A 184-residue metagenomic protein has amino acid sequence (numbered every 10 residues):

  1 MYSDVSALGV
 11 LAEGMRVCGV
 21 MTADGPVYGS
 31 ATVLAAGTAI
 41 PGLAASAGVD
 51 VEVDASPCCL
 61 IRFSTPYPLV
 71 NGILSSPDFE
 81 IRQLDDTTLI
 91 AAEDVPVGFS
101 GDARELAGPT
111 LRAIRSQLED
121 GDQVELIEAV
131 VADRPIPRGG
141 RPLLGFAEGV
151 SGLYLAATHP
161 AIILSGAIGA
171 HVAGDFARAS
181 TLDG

Functional and structural regions predicted by a protein language model:
M1, P26, I163: Short aromatic/basic micro-patch
M1-A7: A conserved beta-strand/loop element that lines the FAD pocket in flavoprotein oxidoreductases
S3, S75, P137-R138: Short, basic and Ser/Thr-rich N-terminal targeting/leader segments
D4, A91-E93, A156: Short beta-strands and strand-loop turn motifs
V5, G37-T38, G166: Alpha-helix N-cap/helix-start capping motif
V10-A113, Q117-E128: Flavin-dependent oxidoreductases
L118-G184: C-terminal catalytic lobe of FAD-dependent flavoproteins
